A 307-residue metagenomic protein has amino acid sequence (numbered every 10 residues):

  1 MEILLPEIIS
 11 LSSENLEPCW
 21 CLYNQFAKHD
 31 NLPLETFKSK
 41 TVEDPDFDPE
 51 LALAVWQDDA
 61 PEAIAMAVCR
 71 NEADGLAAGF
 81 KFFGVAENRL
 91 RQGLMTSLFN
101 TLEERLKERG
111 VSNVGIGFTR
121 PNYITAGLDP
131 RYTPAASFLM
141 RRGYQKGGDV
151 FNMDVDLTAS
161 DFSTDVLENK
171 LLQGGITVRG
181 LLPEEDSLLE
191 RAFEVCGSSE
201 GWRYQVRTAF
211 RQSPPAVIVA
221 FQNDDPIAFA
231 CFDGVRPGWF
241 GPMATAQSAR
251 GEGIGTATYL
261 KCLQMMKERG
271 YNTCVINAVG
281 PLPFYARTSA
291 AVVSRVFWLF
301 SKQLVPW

Functional and structural regions predicted by a protein language model:
M1-T41, A52-W56, V150, T164-G201: Short amphipathic alpha-helix that is part of the acyltransferase structural core
E2, R91-L172, F297-Q303: Acyl-donor-binding surface of acyltransferase catalytic domains
N24, K28-A52, Q57, I64-G75 (+1 more regions): A conserved beta-strand-loop-helix scaffold within acyl/acetyltransferase catalytic domains
A63, G148-F151, A228, S294: A structural microfeature
R70-K81, L90, S112, D233-G241 (+2 more regions): A conserved beta-turn-beta hairpin within the catalytic core of GNAT-like acetyltransferases that forms part
F80-Q92, T119-N122, M243-G251, G280: A short, internal acetyl-CoA/4′-phosphopantetheine-binding micro-motif in the GNAT/acyltransferase core
R91-K107, T245, G251-Q264, E268 (+1 more regions): Conserved acetyl-CoA-binding loop-helix of GNAT-fold acetyltransferases
G251, T258-W307: Short hairpin/turn module used for nucleic-acid contact or packing/dimerization
